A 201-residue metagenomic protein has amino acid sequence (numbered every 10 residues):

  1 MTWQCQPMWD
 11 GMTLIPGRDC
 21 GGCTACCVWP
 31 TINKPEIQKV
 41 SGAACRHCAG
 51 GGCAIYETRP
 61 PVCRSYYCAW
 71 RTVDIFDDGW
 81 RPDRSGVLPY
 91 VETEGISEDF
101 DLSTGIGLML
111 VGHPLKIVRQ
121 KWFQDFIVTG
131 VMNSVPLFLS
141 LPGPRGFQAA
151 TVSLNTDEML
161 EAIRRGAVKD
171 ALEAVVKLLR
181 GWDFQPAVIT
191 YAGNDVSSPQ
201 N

Functional and structural regions predicted by a protein language model:
M1-N201: Short loop/turn segments that flank or connect secondary-structure elements
